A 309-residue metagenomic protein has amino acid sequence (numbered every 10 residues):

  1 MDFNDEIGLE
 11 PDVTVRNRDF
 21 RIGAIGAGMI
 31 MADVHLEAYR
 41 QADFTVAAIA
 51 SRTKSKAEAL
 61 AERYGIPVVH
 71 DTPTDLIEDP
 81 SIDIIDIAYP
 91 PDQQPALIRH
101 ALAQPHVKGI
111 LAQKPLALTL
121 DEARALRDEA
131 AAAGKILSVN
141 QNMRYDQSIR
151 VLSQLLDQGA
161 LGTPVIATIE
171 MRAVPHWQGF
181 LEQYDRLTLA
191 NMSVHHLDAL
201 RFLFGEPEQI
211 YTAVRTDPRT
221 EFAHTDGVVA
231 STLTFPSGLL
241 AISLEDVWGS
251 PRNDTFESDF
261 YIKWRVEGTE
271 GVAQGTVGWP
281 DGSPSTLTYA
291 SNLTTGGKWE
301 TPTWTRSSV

Functional and structural regions predicted by a protein language model:
M1-G8, N191, L197-G282: Contiguous beta-strand/loop segments that form the cofactor/metal-binding neighborhood of enzyme cores
D2-Y64: N-terminal Rossmann-like dinucleotide-binding module
M31, H70, I110-A112, L137-V139 (+3 more regions): Hydrophobic residues in well-ordered beta-strands that form the structural core
F44-A48, D83-I85, R186-L187: Short active-site oxyanion
Y64-E129: Beta-loop-alpha module in the N-terminal Rossmann-like domain of NAD(P)-dependent dehydrogenases, especially those
A123-M143, L161-I169: Rossmann-fold dehydrogenase core element
M143-A223: Predominantly a Rossmann-like dinucleotide-binding segment in NAD(P)-dependent oxidoreductases
L293-V309: C-terminal helical cap and adjacent loop that interface with cofactors, partners, or active-site loops
